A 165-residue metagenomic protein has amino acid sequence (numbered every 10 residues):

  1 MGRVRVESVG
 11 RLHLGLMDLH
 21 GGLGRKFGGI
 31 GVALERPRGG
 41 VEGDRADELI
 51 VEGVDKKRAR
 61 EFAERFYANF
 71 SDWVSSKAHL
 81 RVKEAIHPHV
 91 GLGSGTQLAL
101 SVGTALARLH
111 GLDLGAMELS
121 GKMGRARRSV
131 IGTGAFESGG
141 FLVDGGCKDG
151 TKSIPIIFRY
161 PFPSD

Functional and structural regions predicted by a protein language model:
M1-E7, G15, G21-K26, G115-D165: ATP-dependent small-molecule kinase catalytic core of the GHMP/sugar-kinase superfamily and closely related
M1-S94, A107-L114: ATP-binding N-lobe of GHMP and related small-molecule kinases
I86, T96, T104, G139 (+1 more regions): Short, flexible active-site-adjacent loop segments at beta-strand->alpha-helix junctions, enriched in small/polar
H87, G91, S101, A126: Glycine/small-residue-rich loop that forms an oxyanion/phosphate-binding "nest" at active or ligand-binding sites
L92, L98, A135: Active-site-adjacent pocket-lining segments in enzyme domains
A99-R125: Patatin-like phospholipase
